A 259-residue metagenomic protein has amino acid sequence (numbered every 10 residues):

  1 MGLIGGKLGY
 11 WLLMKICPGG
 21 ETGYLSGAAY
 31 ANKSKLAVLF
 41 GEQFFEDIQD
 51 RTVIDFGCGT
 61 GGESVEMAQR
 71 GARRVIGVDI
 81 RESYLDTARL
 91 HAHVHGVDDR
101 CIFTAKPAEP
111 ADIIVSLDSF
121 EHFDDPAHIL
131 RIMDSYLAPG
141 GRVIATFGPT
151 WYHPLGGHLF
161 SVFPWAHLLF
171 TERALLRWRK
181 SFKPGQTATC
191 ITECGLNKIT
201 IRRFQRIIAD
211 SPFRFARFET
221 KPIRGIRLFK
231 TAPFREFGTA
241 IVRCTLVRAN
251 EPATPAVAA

Functional and structural regions predicted by a protein language model:
M1-A108, I113, L117, L130 (+5 more regions): Conserved N-terminal segment of class I S-adenosyl-L-methionine
D118-H122: Short catalytic micro-motifs in class I SAM-dependent methyltransferases
A127-P139: A short glycine-rich, Lys/Arg-flanked "PGG" loop and its adjoining helix->strand segment in the class I
I144-E172: Conserved class I S-adenosyl-L-methionine
G157, S161, A188-R203: Acceptor-substrate binding/catalytic loop of class I
H167-P184: A structural motif
R202-T220: A SAM-dependent methyltransferase catalytic signature shared across enzymes that methylate proteins
F229-E236: Short, P/G- and charge-enriched loop/turn segments at secondary-structure junctions
